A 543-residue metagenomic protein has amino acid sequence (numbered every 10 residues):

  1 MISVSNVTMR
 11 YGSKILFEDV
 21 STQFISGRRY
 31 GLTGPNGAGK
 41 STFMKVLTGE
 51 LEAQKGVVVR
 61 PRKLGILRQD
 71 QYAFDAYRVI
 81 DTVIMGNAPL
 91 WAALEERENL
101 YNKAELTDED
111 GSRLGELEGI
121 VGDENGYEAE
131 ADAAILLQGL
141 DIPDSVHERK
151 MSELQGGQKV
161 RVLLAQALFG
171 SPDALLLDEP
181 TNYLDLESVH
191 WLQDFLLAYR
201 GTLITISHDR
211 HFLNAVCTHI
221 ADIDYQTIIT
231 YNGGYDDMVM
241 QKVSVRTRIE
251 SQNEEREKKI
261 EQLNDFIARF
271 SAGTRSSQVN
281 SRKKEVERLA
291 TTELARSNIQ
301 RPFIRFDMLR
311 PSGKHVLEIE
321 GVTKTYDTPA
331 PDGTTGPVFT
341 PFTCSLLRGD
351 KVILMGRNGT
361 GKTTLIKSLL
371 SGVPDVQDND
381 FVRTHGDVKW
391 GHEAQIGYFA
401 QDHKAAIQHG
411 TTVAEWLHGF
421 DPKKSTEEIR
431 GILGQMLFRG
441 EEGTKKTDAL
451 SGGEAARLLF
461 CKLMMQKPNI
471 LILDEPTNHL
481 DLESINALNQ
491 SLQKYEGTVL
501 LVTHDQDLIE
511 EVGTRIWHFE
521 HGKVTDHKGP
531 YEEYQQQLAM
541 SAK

Functional and structural regions predicted by a protein language model:
M1-S251, F306-K543: ABC ATP-binding cassette signature C-motif
E18-T22, G273-Q278: Short low-complexity stretches enriched in small and charged residues
D123, A272-G273: Short histidine/acidic/glycine/proline-rich micro-motifs that form metal- and phosphate-coordinating active-site loops
E128, T274-Q278, E287-I299, P331 (+1 more regions): Proline-centered turn/helix-capping motifs that create local helix->coil transitions or kinks
H147, L294-R301, G386: Active-site phosphate-binding and catalytic loops of NTP-dependent enzymes
S152, F270-S271: Conserved short loop/turn motifs at secondary-structure junctions
Q241-F266, F270, V279-A295: Intracellular alpha-helical coupling/juxtamembrane segments of multi-pass membrane proteins
Q252, R256, Q300-D307: Short secondary-structure transition/capping segments
